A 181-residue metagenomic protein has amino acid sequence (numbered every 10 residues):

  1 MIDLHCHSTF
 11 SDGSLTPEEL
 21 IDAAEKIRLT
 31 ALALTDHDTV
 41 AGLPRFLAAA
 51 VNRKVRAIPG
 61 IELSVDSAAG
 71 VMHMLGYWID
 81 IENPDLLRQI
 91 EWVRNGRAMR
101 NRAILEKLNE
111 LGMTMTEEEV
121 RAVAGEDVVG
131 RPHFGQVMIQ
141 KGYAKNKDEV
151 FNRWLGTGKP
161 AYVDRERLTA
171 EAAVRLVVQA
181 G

Functional and structural regions predicted by a protein language model:
M1-G70, R153-P160, L168, A172-G181: An N-terminally biased module of ancient metal coordination in phosphate/nucleic-acid-related enzymes
D3-S11, L15, M99-G181: Domain-core and long-helix interface of multi-subunit machines
E19, T30, H37-M99, A103-N109 (+2 more regions): Mid-domain alpha/beta scaffold segments of enzyme catalytic cores
